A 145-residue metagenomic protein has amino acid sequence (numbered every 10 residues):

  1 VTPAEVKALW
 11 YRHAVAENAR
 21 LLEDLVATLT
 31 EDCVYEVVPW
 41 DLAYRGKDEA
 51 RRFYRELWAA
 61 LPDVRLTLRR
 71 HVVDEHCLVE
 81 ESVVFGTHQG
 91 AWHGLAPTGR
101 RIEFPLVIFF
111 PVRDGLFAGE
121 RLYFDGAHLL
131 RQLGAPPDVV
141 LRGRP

Functional and structural regions predicted by a protein language model:
V1-P145: C-terminal and inter-domain tail/linker signature
